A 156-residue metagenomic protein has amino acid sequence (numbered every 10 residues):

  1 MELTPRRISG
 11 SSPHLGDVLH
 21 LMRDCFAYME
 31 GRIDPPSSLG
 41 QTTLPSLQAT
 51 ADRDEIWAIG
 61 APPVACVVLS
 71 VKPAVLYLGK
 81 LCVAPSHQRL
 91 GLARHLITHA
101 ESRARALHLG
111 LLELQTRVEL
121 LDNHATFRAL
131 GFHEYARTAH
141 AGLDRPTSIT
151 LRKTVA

Functional and structural regions predicted by a protein language model:
E2-T4: Extreme N-terminal starter segment of soluble prokaryotic enzymes
R7-S86, I97-H99, R103, T138-H140 (+1 more regions): Acetyl-CoA-dependent GNAT
M29, L90, L107-G110: Short coil/turn segments at alpha/beta junctions that flank glycine-rich nucleotide-binding fingerprints
A84-S86, L90, V118-E119: Active-site acidic-Proline motif in GNAT/NAT acetyltransferases
R94: Residues forming the Rossmann-fold NAD(P)(H) cofactor-binding site
A104-T116: Conserved GNAT acetyl-CoA-binding A-motif
E113-R117, R128-T150: Conserved catalytic-core motifs of GNAT/GCN5-like acyltransferases
N123: Helix-turn-helix
